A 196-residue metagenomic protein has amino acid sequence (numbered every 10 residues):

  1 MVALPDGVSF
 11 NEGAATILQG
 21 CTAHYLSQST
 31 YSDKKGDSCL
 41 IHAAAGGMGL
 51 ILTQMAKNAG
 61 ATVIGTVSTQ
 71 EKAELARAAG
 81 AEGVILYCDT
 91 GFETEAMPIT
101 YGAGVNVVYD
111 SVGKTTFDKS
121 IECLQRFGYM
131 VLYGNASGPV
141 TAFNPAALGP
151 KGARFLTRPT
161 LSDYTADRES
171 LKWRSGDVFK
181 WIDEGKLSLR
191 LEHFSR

Functional and structural regions predicted by a protein language model:
M1-R196: Terminal helix/beta-alpha structural elements that buttress the NAD(P)+-binding lobe
